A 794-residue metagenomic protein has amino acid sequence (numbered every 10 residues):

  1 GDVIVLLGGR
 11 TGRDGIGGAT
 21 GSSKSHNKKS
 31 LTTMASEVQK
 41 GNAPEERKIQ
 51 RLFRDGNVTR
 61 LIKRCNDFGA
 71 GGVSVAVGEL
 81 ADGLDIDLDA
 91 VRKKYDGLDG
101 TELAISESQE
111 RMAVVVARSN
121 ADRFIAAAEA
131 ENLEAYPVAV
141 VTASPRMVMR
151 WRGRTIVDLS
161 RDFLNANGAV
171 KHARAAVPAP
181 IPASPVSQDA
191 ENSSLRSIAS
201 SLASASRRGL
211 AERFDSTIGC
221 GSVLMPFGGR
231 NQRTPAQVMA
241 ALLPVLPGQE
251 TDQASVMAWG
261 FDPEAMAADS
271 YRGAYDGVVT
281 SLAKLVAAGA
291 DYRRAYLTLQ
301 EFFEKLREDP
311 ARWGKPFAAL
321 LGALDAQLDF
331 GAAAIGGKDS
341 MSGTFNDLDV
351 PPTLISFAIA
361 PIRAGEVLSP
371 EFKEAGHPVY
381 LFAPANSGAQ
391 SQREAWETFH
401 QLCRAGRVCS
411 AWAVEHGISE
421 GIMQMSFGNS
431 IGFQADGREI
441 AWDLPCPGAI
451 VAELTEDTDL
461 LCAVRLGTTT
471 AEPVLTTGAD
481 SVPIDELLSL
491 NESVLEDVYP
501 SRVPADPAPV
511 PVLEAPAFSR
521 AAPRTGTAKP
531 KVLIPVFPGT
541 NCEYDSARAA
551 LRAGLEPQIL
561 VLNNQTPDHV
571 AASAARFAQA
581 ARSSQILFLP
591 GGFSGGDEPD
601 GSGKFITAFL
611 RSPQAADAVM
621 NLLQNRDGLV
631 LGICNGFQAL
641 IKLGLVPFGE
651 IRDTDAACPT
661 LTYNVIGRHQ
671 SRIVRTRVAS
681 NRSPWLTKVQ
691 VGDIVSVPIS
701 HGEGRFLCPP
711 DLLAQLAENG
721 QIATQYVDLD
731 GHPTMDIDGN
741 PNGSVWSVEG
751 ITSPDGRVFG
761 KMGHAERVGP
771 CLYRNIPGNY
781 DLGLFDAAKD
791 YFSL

Functional and structural regions predicted by a protein language model:
D2-G15, K63-L80, Q232, S281-D291 (+7 more regions): Conserved phosphate/anionic-ligand binding catalytic regions in large, soluble enzymes, centered on
V3-L6, R10-Q50, G56, R118-T251 (+6 more regions): Intein/HINT protein-splicing elements and their conserved insertion hotspots or analogous self-processing inserts
S30-T32, A268-G343: A glycine-rich phosphate/pyrophosphate-binding beta-strand-loop-alpha-helix module
F53-N66, V73-E79, A121-A128: Functional cores that coordinate and move charged inorganic groups
R233, E264-T280, F609, P613: Glycine-rich anion/phosphate-binding loops
P247-A258, A290-L297, Q585-L587, R757-K761: Short coil-to-beta-strand
G478-I633, F637-F648, T662-Q670, G739 (+2 more regions): N-terminal beta1-alpha1 cap of cysteine-dependent amidohydrolase-like domains
A572, F577-Q579, M620-N621, D653-L794: Amide-donor transfer/coupling interface in amidating biosynthetic enzymes
